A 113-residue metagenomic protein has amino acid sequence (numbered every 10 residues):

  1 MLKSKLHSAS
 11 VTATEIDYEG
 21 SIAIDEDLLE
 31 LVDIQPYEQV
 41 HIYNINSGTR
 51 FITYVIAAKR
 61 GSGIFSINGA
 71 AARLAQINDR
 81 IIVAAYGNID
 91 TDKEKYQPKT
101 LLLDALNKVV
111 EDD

Functional and structural regions predicted by a protein language model:
M1, L6, S10-D92, L106: Compact, glycine-rich, soluble single-domain proteins
T91, K95-D113: Helix-rich terminal scaffold detector
